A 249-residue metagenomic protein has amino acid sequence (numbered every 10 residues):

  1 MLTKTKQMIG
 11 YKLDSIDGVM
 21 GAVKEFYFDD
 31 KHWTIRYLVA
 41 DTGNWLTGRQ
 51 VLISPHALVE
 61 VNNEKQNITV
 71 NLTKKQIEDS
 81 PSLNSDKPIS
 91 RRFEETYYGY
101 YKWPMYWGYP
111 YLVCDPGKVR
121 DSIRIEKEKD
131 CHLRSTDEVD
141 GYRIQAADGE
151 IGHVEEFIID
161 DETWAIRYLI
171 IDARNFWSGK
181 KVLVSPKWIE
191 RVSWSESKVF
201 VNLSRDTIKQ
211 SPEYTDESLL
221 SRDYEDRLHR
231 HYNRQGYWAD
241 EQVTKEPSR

Functional and structural regions predicted by a protein language model:
M1-R249: Peripheral interaction segments used for macromolecular assembly
